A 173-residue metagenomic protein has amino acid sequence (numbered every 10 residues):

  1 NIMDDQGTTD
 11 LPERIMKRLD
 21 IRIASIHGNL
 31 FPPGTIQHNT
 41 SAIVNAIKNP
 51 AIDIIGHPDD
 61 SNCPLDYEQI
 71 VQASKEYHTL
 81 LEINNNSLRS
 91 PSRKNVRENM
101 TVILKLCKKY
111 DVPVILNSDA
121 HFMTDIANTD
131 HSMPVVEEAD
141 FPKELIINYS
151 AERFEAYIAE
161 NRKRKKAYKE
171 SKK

Functional and structural regions predicted by a protein language model:
N1-I83, E137-D140, L145-I146, R153-K173: Extended substrate/RNA-proximal surfaces in nucleic-acid metabolism proteins
P64-Q72, P91-L106, M123-E137, Y157-I158: Histidine/acidic-residue-rich catalytic or RNA/ligand-binding cores of hydrolases and nuclease-related proteins
S87-R89: Active-site environment of non-heme Fe oxygenases that use a 2-His-1-carboxylate facial triad
M100-S118: Conserved short secondary-structure transition element at the edge of the structured enzyme core that lines
V112-I126, I146: Short acidic/histidine-rich active-site segments
